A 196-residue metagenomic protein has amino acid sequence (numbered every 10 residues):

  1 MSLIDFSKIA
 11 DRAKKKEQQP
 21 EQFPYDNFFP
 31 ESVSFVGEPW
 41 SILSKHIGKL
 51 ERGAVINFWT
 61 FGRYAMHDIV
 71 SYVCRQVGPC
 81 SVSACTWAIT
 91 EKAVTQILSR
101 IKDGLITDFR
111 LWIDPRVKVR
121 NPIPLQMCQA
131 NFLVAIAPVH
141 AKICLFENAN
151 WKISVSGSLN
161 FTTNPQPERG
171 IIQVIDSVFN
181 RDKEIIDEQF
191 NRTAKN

Functional and structural regions predicted by a protein language model:
M1-N196: PLD/PLD-like phosphodiesterase catalytic module centered on the HKD motif
